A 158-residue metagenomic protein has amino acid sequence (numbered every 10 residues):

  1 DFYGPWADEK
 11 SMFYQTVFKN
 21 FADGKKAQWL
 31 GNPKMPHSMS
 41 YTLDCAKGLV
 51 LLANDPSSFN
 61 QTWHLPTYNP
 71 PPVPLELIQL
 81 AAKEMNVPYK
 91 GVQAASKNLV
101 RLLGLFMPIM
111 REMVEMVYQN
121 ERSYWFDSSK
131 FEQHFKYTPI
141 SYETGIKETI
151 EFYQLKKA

Functional and structural regions predicted by a protein language model:
D1-H37, T42-D44, L51, A81: NAD(P)-dependent short-chain dehydrogenase/reductase
G4, W29-M35, W63-P72, A82-M85 (+1 more regions): Glycine-rich Rossmann NAD(P)(H)-binding loop
K10, Y14, P74, Y124: Conserved donor sugar-nucleotide recognition element shared by glycan-biosynthetic enzymes
W29, P56-S58, W125: Short, flexible turn/loop "capping" segments at secondary-structure junctions
T42, T62, V73, V100-T138: Conserved C-terminal active-site "lid" loop/helix of NAD(P)H-dependent oxidoreductases that clamps the redox cofactor
G48-E112, I146-I150, K157: Mid/C-terminal beta-alpha module of Rossmann-like enzyme folds, strongest in SDR-family dehydrogenases/epimerases
S128-Q133, S141-A158: Amphipathic terminal alpha-helices
